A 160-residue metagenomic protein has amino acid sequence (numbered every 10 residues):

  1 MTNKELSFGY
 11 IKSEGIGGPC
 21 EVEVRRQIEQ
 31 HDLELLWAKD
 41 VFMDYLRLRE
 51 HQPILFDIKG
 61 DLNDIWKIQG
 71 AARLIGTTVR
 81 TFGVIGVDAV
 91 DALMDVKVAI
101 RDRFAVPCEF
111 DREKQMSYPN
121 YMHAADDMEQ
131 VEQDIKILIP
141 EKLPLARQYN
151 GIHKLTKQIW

Functional and structural regions predicted by a protein language model:
T2-W160: Catalytic core of tubulin tyrosine ligase-like
